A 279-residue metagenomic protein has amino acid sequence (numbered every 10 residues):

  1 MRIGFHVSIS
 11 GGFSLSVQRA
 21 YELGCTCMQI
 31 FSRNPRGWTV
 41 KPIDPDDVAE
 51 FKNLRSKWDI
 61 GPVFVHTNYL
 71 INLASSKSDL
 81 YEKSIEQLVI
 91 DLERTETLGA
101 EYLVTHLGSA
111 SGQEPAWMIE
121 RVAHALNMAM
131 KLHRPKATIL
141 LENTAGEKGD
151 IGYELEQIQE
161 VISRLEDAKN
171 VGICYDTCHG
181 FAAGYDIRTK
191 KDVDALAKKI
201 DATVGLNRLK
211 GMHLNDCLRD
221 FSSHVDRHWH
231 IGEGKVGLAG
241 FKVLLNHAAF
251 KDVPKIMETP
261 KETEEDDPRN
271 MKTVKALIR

Functional and structural regions predicted by a protein language model:
M1-T67, I71, S75-I90: N-terminal pre-domain/capping segments
H6-S10, F31-P35, T67-L70, G108-A110 (+4 more regions): Active-site beta-loop-alpha junctions enriched in small/polar residues
Q18-C25, D44-F64, I90-G99, N127-P135 (+3 more regions): Acidic (Asp/Glu)-rich catalytic clusters
A20, H66, S84, T95 (+5 more regions): Conserved, mostly hydrophobic/aromatic
T39-D47, S76-Q87, Q113-H124, G149-Q157 (+3 more regions): Alpha-helix N-cap and loop-to-helix initiation/capping positions
L73-G172: Active-site acidic/histidine proton-transfer and metal-coordination neighborhood in alpha/beta enzyme cores
Q159-R279: Histidine-acidic metal/acid-base catalytic patches
